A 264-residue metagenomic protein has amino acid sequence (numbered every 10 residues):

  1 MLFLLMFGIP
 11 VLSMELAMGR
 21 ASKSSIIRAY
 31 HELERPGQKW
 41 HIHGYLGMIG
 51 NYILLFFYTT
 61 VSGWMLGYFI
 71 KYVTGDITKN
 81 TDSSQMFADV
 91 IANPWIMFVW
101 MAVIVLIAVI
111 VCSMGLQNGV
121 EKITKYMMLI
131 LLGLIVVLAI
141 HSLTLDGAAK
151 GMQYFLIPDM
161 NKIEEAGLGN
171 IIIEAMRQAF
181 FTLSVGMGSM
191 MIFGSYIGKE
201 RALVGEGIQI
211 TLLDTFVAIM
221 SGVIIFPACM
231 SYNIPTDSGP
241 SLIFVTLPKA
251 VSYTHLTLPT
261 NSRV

Functional and structural regions predicted by a protein language model:
L2-P10, I49-Y58, L212-S221: Membrane-embedded alpha-helical segments of transport systems, primarily multispan ion/solute transporters
L2-R35, T59, A228, Y232: Juxtamembrane transmembrane-helix boundary signature
F3-F7, G50-L55, Y68, W100-S113 (+1 more regions): Hydrophobic core segments of alpha-helical transmembrane domains in multi-pass membrane transport and ion-translocation
P10, Y126-D146, Q178-M187, I208-M230: Selective recognition of specific alpha-helical transmembrane segments in multi-pass small-molecule
E15-L16, H141-F155, F216-V245: Extracellular/periplasmic helix-exit of transmembrane alpha-helices
I26-L46, T60-S113, Q117, A149-I173 (+1 more regions): Inter-helical loop and helix-membrane interface segments of multi-pass membrane transporters/permeases
V111-L129, A148-G151, G167-I171, A175 (+1 more regions): Hydrophobic, small-residue-rich membrane helices and short re-entrant helix-turn-helix hairpins that build
T254-T260: Conserved small/polar residues in nucleotide/adenosyl-binding loops
